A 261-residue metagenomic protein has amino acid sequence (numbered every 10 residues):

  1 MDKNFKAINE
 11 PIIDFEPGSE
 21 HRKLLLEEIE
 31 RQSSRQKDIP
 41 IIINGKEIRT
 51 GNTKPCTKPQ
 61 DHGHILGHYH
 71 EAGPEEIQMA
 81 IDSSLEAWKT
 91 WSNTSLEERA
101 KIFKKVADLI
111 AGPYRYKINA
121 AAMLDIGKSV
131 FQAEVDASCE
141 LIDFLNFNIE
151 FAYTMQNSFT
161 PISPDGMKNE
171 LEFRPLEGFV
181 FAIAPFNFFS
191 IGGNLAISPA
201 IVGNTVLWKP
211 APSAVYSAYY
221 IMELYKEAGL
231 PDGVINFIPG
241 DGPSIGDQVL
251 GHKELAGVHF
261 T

Functional and structural regions predicted by a protein language model:
M1-E27, F131-E134, C139-S158, L171 (+1 more regions): C-terminal segments
M1-L66: Hydrophobic face of amphipathic alpha-helices that form TPR/SEL1-like repeat modules and related alpha-solenoid
D14, H68, A121, V234-F237: Conserved beta-strand positions that form and line the central face of beta-propeller blades
F15, I29-Q32, S84, A122 (+1 more regions): A generic structural signal for nonpolar/aromatic side chains embedded in well-ordered alpha-helices
S19, K105, F147, Y220-E223: Alpha-helical scaffolding segments of alpha/beta enzyme cores, especially the outer helices of TIM-barrel or partial
T50-G51, P55-T57, H62-Q156: Glycine-rich loop-to-alpha-helix module at the N-terminal edge of alpha/beta enzyme cores
M123, I142, A152-T261: Rossmann-like NAD(P) dinucleotide-binding subdomain of oxidoreductase/dehydrogenase enzymes
